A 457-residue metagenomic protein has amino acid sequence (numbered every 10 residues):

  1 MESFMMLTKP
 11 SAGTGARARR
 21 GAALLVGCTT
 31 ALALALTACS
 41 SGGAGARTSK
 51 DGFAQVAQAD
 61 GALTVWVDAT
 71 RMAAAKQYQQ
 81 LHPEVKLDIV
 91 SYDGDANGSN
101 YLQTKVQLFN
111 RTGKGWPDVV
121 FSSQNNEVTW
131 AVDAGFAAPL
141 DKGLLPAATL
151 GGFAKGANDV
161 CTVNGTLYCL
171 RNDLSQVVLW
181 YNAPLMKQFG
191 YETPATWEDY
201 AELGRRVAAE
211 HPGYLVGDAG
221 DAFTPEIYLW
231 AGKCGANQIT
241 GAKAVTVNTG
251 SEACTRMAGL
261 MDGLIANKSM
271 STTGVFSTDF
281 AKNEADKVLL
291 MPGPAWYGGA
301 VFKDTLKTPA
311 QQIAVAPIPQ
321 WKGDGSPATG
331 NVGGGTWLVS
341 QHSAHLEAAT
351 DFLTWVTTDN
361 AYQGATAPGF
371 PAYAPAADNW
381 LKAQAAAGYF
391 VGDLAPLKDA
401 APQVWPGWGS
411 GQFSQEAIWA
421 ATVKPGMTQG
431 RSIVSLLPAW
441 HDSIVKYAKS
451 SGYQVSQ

Functional and structural regions predicted by a protein language model:
A35-A38: C-terminal motif of bacterial Sec signal peptides marking the signal peptidase cleavage site
S40-G43: Bacterial signal peptide processing site
V67-V90, W419: Short, polar/charged alpha-helical segment
Q80-F153, Q188-E192, K282, K287-L290 (+2 more regions): Extracytoplasmic "Venus flytrap"/periplasmic binding protein-like
V128-G135, K155-T193, A219-K243, N331-S340 (+1 more regions): Periplasmic solute-binding protein
F189, T255, G263, N267-S269 (+1 more regions): Extracytoplasmic/periplasmic substrate-recognition and gating elements
G204, A208, A244-G274, I318-W321: Glycine-centered hinge/linker elements that transmit conformational signals in sensory and ligand-binding systems
A316-I318, A367-A421, P425, Y453-Q457: Long, aromatic- and glycine/proline-rich binding clefts that accommodate carbohydrate-like moieties
